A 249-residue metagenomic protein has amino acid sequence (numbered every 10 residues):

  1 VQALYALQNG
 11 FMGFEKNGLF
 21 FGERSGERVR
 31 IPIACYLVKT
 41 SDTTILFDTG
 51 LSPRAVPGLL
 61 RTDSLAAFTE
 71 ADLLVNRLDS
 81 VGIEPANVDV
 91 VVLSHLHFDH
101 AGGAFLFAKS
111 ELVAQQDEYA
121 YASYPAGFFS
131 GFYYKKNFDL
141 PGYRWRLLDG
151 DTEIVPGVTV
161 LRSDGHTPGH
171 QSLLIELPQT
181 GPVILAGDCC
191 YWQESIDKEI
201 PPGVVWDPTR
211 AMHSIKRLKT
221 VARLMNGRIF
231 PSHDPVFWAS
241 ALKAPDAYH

Functional and structural regions predicted by a protein language model:
V1-L4: Extreme N-terminal starter segment of soluble prokaryotic enzymes
A6, C35-K39, I45, D149-P178: Core dinuclear metal-dependent hydrolase active-site scaffold
N9-G10, T49-L51, L96, D117-E118 (+3 more regions): Active-site metal-binding loops of divalent metal-dependent hydrolases
F11-N76, S172-G187: Conserved beta-strand hairpin/beta-sheet module of binuclear metal-dependent hydrolase folds, prominently
G13, P53-A55, A120, Y191-Q193 (+1 more regions): Feature marks short, surface-exposed loop/turn motifs that line or immediately flank catalytic pockets and channel
S64-A114: Active-site metal-binding motif and surrounding structural segment of the metallo-beta-lactamase
L65-N76, L174, Q179-H249: Cap/insert and terminal regions of metallo-dependent hydrolase folds
T69-N87, Q116-R162, R210-N226: Metallo-beta-lactamase
